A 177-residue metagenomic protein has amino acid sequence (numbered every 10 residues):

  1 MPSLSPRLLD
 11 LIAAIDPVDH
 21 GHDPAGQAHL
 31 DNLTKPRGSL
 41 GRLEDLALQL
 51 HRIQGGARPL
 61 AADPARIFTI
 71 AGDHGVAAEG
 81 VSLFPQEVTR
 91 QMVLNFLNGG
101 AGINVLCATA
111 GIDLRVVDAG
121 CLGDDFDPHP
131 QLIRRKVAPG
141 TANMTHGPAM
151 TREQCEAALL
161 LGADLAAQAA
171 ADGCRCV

Functional and structural regions predicted by a protein language model:
M1-V177: N-terminal loops that bind phosphate or other acidic moieties and the adjacent beta-alpha structural core
